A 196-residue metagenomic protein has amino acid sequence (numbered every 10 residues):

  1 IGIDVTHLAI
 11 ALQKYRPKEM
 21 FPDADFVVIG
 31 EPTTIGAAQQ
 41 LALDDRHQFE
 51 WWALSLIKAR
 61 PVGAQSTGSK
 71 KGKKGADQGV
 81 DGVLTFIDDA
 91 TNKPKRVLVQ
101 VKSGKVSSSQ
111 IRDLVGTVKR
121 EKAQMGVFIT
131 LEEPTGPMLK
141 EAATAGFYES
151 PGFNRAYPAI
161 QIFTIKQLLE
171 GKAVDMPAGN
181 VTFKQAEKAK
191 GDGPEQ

Functional and structural regions predicted by a protein language model:
I1-Q196: Mixed-charge (Asp/Glu-Lys/Arg
